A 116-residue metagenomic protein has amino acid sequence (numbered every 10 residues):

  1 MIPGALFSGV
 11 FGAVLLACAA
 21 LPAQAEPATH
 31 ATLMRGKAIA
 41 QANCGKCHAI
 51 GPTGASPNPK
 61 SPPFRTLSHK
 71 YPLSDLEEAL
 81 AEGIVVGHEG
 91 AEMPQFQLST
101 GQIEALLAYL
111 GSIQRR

Functional and structural regions predicted by a protein language model:
M1-A5: N-terminal secretory signal peptides that target proteins for export/translocation
S8-A19: Bacterial N-terminal signal peptides
L21-I39: Electrostatic cytochrome c docking/interface patches
G36, Q41-I50, L106: The canonical Cys-X-X-Cys-His
I50-T53, E82-G83: Short beta-strand/turn micro-motifs at beta-sheet edges
S56-S61: Short cysteine/histidine-rich zinc-coordinating motifs and their immediately flanking basic loops
P63-G111: Extracytoplasmic electron-transfer domains, predominantly the class I c-type cytochrome c fold
R115-R116: Short, solvent-exposed mixed-charge patches
